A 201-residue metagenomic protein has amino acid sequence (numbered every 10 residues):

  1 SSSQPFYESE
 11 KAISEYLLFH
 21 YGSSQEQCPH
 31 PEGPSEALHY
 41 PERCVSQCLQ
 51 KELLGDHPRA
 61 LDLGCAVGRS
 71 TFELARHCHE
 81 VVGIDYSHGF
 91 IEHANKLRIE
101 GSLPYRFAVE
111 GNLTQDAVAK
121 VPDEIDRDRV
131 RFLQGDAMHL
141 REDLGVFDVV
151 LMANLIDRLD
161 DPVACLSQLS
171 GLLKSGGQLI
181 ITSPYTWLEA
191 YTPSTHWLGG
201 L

Functional and structural regions predicted by a protein language model:
P34-H57: Conserved alpha-helix/loop element of class I SAM-dependent methyltransferases that forms part of the SAM/SAH-binding
H57-A66, V82: Conserved class I S-adenosyl-L-methionine
S87: Conserved SAM/SAH-binding beta-strand->alpha-helix loop
K96-M138: S-adenosyl-L-methionine
G135-V150: A short acidic, Gly/Pro-enriched loop at the edge of an enzyme's catalytic core that lines a small-molecule cofactor
V149-D161: A short SAM/SAH-binding and catalytic strip from SAM-dependent methyltransferases
V163-S175: A short glycine-rich, Lys/Arg-flanked "PGG" loop and its adjoining helix->strand segment in the class I
I180-L201: Conserved class I S-adenosyl-L-methionine
